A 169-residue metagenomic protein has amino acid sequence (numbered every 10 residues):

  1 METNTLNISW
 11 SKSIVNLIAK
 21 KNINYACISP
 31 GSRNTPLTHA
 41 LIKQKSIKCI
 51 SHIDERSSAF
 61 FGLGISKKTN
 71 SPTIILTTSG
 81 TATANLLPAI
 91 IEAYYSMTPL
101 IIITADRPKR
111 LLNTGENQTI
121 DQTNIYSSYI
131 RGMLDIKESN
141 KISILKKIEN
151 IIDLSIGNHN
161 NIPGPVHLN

Functional and structural regions predicted by a protein language model:
E2-N169: N-terminal alpha/beta PP-like core and its mobile active-site loop of ThDP/TPP-dependent enzymes
